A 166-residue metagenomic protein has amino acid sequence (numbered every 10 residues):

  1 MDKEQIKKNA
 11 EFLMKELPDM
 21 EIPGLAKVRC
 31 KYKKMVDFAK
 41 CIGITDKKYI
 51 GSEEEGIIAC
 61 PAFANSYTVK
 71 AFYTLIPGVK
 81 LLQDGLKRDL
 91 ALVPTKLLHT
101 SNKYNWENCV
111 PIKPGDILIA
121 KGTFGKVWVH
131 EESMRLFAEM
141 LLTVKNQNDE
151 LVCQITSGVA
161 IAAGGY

Functional and structural regions predicted by a protein language model:
M1-E16, S101-Y166: HotDog/MaoC-like acyl-thioester-processing domains
M1-S101, Y166: Hot-dog-fold acyl-thioester-processing enzymes
